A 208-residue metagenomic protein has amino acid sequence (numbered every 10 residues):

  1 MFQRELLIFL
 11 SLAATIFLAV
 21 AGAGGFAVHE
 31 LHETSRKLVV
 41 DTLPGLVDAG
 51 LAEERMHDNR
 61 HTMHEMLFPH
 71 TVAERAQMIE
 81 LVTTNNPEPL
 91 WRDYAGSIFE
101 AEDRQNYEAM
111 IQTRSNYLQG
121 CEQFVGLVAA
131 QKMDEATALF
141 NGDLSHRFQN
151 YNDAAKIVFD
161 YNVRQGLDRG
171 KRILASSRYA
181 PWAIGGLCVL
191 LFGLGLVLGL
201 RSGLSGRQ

Functional and structural regions predicted by a protein language model:
M1-V47, E54-T71, F159, G170 (+1 more regions): Hydrophobic membrane-targeting segments
L10, A109-M110, A155: A short, structure-level motif marking secondary-structure boundaries and short turns
T34-T113, Q123-R147, L167: Membrane-proximal N-terminal soluble sensing/regulatory segments of transmembrane proteins
P89, S145, A155-K156, Q165-G166 (+2 more regions): Short, surface-exposed, polar/charged, turn-prone segments marking secondary-structure boundaries
A130-T137, N152-V158, G193: Repeat-unit-sized solenoid/scaffold elements
N150-K171: Juxtamembrane amphipathic/hinge helix adjacent to a transmembrane helix
